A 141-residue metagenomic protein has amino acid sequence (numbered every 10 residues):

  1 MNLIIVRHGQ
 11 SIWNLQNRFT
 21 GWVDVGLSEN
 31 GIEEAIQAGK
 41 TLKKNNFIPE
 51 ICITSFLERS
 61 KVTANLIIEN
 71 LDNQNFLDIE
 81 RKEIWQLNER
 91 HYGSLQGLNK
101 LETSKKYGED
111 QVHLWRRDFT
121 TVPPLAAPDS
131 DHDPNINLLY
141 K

Functional and structural regions predicted by a protein language model:
M1-I4: Extreme N-terminal starter segment of soluble prokaryotic enzymes
H8: Histidine-centered divalent metal-coordination motifs
S11-V25: Glycine-rich N-terminal loop/short-helix segment of MobA-like nucleotidyltransferase
G21-K40: Short catalytic helix/loop segments, enriched in acidic residues and glycine and frequently bearing histidine
G39-Y140: Phosphate-coordination/substrate-recognition cap region in phosphate-metabolizing enzymes
